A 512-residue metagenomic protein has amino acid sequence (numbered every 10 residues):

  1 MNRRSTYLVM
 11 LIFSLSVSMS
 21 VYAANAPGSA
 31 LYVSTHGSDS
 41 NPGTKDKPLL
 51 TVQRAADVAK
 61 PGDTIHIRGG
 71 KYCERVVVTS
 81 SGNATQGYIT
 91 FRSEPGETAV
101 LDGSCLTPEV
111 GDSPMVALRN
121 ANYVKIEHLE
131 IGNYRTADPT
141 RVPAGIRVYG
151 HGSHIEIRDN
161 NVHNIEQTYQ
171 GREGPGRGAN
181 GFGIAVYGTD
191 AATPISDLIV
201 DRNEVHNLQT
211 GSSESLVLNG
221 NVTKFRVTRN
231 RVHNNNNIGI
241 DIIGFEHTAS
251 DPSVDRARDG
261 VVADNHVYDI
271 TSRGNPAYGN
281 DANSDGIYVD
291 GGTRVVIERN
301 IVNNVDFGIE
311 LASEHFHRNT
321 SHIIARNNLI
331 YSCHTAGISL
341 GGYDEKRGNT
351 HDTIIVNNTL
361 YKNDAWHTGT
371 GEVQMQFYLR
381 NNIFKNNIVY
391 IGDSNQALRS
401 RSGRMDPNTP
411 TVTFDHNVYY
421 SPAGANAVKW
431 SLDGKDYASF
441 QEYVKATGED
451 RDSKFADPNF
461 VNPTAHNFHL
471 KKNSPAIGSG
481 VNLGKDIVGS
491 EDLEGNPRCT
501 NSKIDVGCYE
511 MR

Functional and structural regions predicted by a protein language model:
M1-V9: Bacterial N-terminal signal peptides that target proteins for export
V9-S18: Bacterial N-terminal signal peptides
T35-C73, Y443, S474, E494 (+2 more regions): Acidic Gly/Asp/Thr-rich repetitive segments characteristic of extracellular carbohydrate-active and adhesion proteins
Q53, D57-P61, C73-T90, V100-E127 (+2 more regions): Extracellular beta-strand-rich solenoid/capping regions of secreted or surface-exposed proteins that bind or remodel
Y72-V77, G103-L106, V110-P114, R135-A144 (+13 more regions): Short glycine/acidic-rich loop motifs that flank beta-strands on beta-rich extracellular proteins
R75, S80, V296-V305, H315-N467: Predominantly extracellular beta-rich ligand-binding scaffolds that present long acidic/polar faces for carbohydrate
Y88, E94-T98, N122-N133, S153-T168 (+11 more regions): Right-handed parallel beta-helix
D433-F455, N459, T464-A465, H469-R512: Surface beta-loop-beta hairpin patches that serve as ligand-binding interfaces in beta-rich domains
